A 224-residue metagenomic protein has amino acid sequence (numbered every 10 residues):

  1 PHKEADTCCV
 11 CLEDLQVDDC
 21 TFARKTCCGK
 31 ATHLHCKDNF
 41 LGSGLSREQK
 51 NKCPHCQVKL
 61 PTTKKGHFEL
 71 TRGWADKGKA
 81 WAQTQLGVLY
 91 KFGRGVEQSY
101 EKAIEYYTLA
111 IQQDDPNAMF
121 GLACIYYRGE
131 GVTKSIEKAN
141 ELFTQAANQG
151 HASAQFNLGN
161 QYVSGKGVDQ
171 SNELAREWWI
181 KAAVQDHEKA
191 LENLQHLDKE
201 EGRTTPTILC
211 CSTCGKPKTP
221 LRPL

Functional and structural regions predicted by a protein language model:
H2-T21, P206-P220: Small Cys/His zinc-coordinating "RING-like" fingers
C8-C11, K25, H33, C53-C56 (+2 more regions): Short cysteine-rich clusters marking metal-coordination/redox-active sites
C27, A31-Q49, L221-L224: Cys/His-coordinated zinc-finger cores
G29, D76-A80, F92-R94, S99 (+7 more regions): Short helix-capping/linker turns of helical repeat alpha-solenoids
Q83-F92, M119-R128, V132, N157-S164 (+1 more regions): Hydrophobic face of amphipathic alpha-helices that form TPR/SEL1-like repeat modules and related alpha-solenoid
D169-E188, Q195-K199: TPR/TPR-like (Sel1-like) alpha-helical repeat modules
